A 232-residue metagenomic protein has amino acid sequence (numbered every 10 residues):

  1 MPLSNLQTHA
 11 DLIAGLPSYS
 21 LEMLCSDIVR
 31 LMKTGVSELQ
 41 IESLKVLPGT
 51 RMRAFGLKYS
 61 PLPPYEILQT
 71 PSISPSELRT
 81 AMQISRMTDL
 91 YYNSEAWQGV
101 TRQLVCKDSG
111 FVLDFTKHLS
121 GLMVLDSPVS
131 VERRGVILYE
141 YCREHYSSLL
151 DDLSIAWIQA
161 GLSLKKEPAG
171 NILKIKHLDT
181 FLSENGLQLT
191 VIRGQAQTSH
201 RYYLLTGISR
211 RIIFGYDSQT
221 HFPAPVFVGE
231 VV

Functional and structural regions predicted by a protein language model:
M1-V112: A structural motif corresponding to the C-terminal lobe/cap of the Radical SAM core domain
M87-V232: Radical SAM enzyme core and accessory elements
